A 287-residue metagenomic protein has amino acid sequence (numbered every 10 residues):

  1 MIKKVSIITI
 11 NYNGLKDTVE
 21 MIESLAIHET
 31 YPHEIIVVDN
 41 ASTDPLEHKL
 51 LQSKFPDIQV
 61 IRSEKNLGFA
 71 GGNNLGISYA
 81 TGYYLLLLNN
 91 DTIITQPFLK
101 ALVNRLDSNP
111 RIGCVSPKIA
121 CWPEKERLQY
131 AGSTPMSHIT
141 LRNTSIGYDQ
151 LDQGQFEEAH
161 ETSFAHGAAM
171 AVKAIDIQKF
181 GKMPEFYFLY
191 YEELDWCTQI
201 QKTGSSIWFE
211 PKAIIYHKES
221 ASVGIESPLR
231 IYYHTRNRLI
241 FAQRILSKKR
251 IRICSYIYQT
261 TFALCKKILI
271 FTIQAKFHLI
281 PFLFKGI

Functional and structural regions predicted by a protein language model:
E23-P32: Short, acidic, metal-binding catalytic loop of nucleotide-sugar glycosyltransferases
P32-A41, Q59-S63: Short beta-strand/loop segment that forms part of the nucleotide-sugar
D44-P45, T92-R105: Acidic donor-binding/catalytic loop of UDP-sugar-dependent glycosyltransferases, especially processive GT2
R62-A80, N90: Glycine-rich, basic loop-to-helix element that forms the pyrophosphate-binding segment of sugar-nucleotide handling
G71, A101-F186, L194: Acidic/His-rich active-site region of diverse nucleotide-sugar glycosyltransferases
L85: Short aromatic/hydrophobic "clamp" motif used to bind/position activated sugar donors
A174-L189, L194-Y216: Catalytic donor-sugar/metal-binding loop of nucleotide-sugar-dependent glycosyltransferases
L229-R236, K248-I287: Non-catalytic, C-terminal membrane-associated alpha-helical segments of glycosyltransferases
